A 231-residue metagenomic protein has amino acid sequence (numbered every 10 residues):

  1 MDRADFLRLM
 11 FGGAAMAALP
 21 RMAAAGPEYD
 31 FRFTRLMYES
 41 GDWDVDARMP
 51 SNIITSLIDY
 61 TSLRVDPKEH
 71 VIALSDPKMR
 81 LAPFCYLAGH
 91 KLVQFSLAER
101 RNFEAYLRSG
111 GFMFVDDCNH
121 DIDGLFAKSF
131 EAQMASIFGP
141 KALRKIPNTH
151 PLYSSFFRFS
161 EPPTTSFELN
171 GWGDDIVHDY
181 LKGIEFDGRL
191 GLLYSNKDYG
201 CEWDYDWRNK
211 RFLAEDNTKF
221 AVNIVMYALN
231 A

Functional and structural regions predicted by a protein language model:
D5-A25: N-terminal export signals
M10, D116-D117, P147: Glycine-rich, histidine-containing beta strand-loop boundary motifs that form or position
R21-F84, A88-K91, G191, Y199-A231: Aromatic-Pro/Gly-enriched surface loop or interdomain linker that acts as a lid/target-recognition segment
F33, F84-A127: Short alpha-beta junction capping motif
G41, H120-D206, L213-T218, V222: An acidic, glycine-rich "communication" segment
P50-I54, R100, E104, A127 (+2 more regions): Extracytoplasmic/secreted envelope proteins and their assembly/folding machinery, especially bacterial periplasmic
E69-L74, S96-N102, I176-D179: Alpha-helical scaffolding within the catalytic cores of extracellular/periplasmic polymer-degrading hydrolases
